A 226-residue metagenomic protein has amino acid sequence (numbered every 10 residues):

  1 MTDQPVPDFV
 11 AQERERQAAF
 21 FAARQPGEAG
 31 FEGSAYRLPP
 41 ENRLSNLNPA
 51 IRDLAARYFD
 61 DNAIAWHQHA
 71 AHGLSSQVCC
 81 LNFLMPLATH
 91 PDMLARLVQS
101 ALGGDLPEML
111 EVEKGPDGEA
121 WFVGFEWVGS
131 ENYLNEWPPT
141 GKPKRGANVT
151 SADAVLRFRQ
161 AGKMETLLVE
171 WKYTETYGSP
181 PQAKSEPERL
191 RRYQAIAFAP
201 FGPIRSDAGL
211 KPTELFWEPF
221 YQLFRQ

Functional and structural regions predicted by a protein language model:
M1-N132, E136-K144: Nuclease-adjacent, charged terminal/linker segments that flank catalytic cores
S75-C79, G146-A147, L215-L223: Phosphate/oxyanion-binding active-site loops and adjacent basic polyanion-contact surfaces
P86-M93, R157-E165: Short, solvent-exposed loop/edge-beta patches enriched in aromatic
R96-A101, K144-R145, V149-V155, M164-E165: The feature marks a conserved, polyanion-engaging helical scaffold used by nucleic-acid processing enzymes and innate
S130-N132, A161, K172-T176: Short, solvent-exposed loop/turn segments at secondary-structure junctions
N135-D153, R205-P212: A long, hydrophobic alpha-helical segment
D153-F158, E165-Y173, Q226: Conserved catalytic cores of phosphodiester-cleaving nucleases, focusing on short active-site segments
T174-Q226: Acidic, metal/cofactor-coordinating or nucleic-acid-engaging core segments within structured domains
